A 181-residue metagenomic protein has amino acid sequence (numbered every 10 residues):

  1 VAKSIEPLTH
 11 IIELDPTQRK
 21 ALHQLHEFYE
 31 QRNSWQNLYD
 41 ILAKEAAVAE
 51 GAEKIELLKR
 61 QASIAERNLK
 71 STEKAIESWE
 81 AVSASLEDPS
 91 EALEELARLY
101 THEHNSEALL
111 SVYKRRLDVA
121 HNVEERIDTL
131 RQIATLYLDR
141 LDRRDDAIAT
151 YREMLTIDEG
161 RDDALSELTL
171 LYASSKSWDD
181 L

Functional and structural regions predicted by a protein language model:
V1-L181: Repeat-based scaffolding regions
